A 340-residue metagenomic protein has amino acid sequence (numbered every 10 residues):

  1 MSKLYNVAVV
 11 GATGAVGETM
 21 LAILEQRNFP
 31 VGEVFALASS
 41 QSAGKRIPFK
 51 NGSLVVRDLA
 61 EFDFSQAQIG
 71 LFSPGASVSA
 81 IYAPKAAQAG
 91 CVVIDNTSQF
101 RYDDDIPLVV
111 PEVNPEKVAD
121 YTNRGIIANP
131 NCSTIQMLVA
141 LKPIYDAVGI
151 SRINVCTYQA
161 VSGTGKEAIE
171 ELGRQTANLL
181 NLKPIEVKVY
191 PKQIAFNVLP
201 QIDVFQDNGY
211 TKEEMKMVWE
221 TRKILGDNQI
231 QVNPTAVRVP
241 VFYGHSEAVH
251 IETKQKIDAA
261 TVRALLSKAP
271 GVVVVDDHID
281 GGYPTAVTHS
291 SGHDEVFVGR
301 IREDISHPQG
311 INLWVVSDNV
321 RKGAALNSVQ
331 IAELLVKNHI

Functional and structural regions predicted by a protein language model:
M1-I194, Q229-Q231, A264, V296-F297 (+3 more regions): N-terminal Rossmann-like NAD(P) cofactor-binding subdomain of oxidoreductases, focused on the glycine-rich
G70, V161-I340: Charged docking surfaces used in two-component/phosphorelay signaling
